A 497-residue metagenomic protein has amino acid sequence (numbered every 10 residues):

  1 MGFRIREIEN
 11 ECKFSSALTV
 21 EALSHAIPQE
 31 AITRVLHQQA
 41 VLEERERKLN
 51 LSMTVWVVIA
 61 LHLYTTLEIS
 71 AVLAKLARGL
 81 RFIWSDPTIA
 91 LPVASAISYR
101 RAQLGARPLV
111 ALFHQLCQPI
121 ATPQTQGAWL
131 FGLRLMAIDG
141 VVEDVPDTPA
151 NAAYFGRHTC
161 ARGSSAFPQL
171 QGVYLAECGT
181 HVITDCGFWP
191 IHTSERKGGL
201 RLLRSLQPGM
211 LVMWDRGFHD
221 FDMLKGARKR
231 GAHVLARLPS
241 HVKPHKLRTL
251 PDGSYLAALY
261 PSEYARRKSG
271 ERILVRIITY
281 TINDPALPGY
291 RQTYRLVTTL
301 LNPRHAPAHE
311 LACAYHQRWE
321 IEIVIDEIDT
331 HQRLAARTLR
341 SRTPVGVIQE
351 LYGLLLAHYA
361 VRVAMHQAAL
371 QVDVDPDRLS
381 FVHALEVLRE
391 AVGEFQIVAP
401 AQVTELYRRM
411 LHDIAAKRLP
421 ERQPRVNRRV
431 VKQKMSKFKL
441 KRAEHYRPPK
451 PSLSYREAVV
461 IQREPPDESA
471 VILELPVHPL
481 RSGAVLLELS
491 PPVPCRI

Functional and structural regions predicted by a protein language model:
M1-K75, A102-L104, A111-Q115, L130-R134 (+2 more regions): Single, function-defining residue in the core of a domain
G79-D86: Blade-loop segments of beta-propeller domains
D86-L104: Major-groove recognition helix of helix-turn-helix-like DNA-binding domains
P119: Phosphate-interacting basic helix/loop segments used at nucleotide- and nucleic-acid interfaces
